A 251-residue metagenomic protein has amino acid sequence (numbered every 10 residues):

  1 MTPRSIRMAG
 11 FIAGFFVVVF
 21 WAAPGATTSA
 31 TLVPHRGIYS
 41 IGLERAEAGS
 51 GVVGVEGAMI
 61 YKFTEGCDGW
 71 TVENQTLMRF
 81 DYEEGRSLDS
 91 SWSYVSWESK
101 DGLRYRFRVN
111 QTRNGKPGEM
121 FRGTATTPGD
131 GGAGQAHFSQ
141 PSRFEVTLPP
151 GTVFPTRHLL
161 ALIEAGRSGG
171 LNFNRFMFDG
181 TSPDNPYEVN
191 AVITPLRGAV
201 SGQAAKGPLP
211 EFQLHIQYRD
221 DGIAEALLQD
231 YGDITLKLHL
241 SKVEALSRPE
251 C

Functional and structural regions predicted by a protein language model:
M1-I6: N-terminal secretory signal peptides that target proteins for export/translocation
G10-W21: Bacterial N-terminal signal peptides
G25-S87: N-terminal cleavable signal peptides for secretion/export
T31-S40, D68-E73, G102-R108, E188-A191 (+1 more regions): Short, hydrophobic/aromatic-rich segments at coil-to-beta transitions
K62-G66, W97-S99, T126, Q217-R219: Short beta-strand micro-motifs enriched in acidic
N74-T126: Hydrophobic/aromatic-rich structural module bridging two neighboring secondary-structure elements via a short loop
R108-C251: Mature, soluble, non-transmembrane domains
